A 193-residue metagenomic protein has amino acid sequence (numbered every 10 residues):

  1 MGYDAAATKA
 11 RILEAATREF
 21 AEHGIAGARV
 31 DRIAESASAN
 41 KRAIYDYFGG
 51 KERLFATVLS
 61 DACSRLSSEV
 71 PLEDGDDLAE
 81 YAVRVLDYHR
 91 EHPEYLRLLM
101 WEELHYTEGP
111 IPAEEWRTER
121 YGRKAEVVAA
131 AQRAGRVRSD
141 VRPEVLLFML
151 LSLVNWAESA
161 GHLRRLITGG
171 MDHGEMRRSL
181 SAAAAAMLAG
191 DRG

Functional and structural regions predicted by a protein language model:
M1-A7, G193: N-terminal intrinsically disordered/low-complexity leader segments
R11, A15-R53, T57: Helix-turn-helix
A56-R84, E115, Y121-K124: Amphipathic alpha-helical linker/stalk segments
D61, L98-E102, M149, L153: Short acidic/histidine-centered micro-motifs embedded in hydrophobic/aromatic stretches that mark compact functional
S67-S68, G109-A134, E144-F148, R178: Amphipathic alpha-helical packing segments from all-alpha helical-bundle domains
S68-R97, P143-L150, R177: Hydrophobic alpha-helical connector segments
R84-E91, Y121-A134, S152-G193: C-terminal peripheral helix-coil segments that are non-catalytic and often amphipathic
R90-I111, S159-I167: Amphipathic alpha-helical segments used for helix-helix packing
